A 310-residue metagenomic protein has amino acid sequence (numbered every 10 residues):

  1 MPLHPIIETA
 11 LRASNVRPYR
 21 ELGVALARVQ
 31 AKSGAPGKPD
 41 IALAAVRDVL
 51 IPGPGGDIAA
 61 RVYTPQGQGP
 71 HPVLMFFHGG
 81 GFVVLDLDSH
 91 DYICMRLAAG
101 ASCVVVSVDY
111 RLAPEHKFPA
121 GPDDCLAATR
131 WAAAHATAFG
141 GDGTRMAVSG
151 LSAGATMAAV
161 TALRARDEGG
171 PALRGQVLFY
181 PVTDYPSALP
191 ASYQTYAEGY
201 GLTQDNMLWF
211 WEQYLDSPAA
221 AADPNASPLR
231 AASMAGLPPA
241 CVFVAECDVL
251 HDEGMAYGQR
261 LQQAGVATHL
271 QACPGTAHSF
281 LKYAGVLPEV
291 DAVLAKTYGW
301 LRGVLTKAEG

Functional and structural regions predicted by a protein language model:
M1-V62, T306-G310: A glycine/proline-hinged amphipathic helix-loop "lid/cap" segment that gates access to hydrophobic ligand pockets
P70-G80: Short beta-strand element of the alpha/beta-hydrolase
D88-S107: Short amphipathic alpha-helix adjacent to the substrate-entry channel of hydrolases
H116-A136: Alpha/beta-hydrolase active-site loop
A133-V148, E168: Gly/Ser-rich "nucleophile elbow"/oxyanion-hole loop immediately N-terminal to the catalytic nucleophile in hydrolases
L163-A219: Hydrolase active-site cap/lid region
V242-V244: Short beta-strand/loop motif that positions the catalytic acidic residue of the alpha/beta-hydrolase fold
G285-G310: Catalytic active-site module of serine/aspartate enzymes centered on a nucleophile-bearing elbow/loop
